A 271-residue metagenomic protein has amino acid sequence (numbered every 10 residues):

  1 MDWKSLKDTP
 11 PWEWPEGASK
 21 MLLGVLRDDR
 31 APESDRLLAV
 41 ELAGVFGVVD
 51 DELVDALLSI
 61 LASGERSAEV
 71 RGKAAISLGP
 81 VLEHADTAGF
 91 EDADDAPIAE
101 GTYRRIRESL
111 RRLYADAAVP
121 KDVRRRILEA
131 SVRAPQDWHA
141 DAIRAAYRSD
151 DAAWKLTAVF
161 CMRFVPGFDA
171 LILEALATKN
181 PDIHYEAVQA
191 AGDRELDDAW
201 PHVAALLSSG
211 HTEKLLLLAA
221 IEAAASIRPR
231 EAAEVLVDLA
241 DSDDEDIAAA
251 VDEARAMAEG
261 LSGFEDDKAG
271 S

Functional and structural regions predicted by a protein language model:
M1-P15, S34-V49, E69-E100, R112-A115 (+9 more regions): Structural detector for internal amphipathic alpha-helices that build alpha-solenoid repeat scaffolds
W12-M21, L53: Short alpha-helical hairpin
M21-D29, A56-G64, A93-I98, S109-A118 (+5 more regions): Alpha-solenoid HEAT/Armadillo-like helical repeat scaffolds in large eukaryotic proteins
V54, R71-A75, R107: Generic internal hydrophobic packing segments that stabilize the cores of diverse globular domains
T102-I106: Alpha-helical propensity feature that highlights long, continuous alpha-helices across diverse contexts
